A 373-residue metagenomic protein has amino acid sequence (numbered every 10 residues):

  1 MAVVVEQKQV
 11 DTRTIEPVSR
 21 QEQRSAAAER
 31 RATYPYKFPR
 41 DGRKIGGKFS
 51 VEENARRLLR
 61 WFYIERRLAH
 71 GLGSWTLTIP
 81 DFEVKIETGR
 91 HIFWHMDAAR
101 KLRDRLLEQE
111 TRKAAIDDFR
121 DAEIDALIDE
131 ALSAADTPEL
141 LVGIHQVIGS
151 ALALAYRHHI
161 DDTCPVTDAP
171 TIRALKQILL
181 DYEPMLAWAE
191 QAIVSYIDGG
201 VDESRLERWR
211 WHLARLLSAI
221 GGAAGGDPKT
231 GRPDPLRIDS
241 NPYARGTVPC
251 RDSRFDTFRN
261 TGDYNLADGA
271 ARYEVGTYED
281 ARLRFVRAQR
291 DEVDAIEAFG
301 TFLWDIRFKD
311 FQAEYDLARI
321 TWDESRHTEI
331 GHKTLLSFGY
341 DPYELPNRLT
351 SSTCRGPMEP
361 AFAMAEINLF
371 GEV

Functional and structural regions predicted by a protein language model:
E16-D41, Y63, A114-D125, N241-D268: Acidic, low-complexity proline/glycine-rich segments
P39-L59, D117-I148, G269-F285, P346-G371: Acidic/His metal-coordination segments adjacent to aromatic residues that form catalytic metal sites in metalloenzymes
S50-R60, L77-R100, D168-E183, E279-A288 (+2 more regions): Alpha-helical scaffold segments that form or flank carboxylate-/histidine-based iron centers
R67-R90, L154-T171, A271-T277, A295-D316: Helix-loop segments that flank and shape redox-cofactor active sites
I86-D125, T321-P346: Conserved alpha-helical segments that form or flank metal/cofactor-binding pockets of metalloenzymes
D121-D125, S150, L154, L266-A267 (+2 more regions): A short mid-domain helix/strand-loop element embedded in enzyme catalytic domains that forms or borders the active-site
I148-H212: Internal, well-ordered domain-core segments that constitute the primary functional module of diverse proteins
V201-A271: Extended, helix-rich structural scaffolds rather than catalytic motifs
